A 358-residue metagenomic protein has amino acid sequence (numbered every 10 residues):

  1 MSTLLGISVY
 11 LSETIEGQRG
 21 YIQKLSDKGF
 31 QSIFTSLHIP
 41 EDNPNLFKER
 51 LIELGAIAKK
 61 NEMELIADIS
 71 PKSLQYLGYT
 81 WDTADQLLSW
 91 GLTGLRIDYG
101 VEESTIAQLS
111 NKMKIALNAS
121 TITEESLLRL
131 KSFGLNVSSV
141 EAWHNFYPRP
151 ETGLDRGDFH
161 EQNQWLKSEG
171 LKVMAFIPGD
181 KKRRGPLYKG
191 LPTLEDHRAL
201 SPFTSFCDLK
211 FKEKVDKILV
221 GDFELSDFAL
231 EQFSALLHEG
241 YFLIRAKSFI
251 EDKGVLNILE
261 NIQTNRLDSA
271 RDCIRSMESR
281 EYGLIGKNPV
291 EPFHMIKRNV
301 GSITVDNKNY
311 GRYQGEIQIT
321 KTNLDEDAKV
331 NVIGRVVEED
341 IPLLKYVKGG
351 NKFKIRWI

Functional and structural regions predicted by a protein language model:
S2-R19, D68-G78, T121, Y188-L200: Active-site mouth loops of central-metabolism enzymes
T3-L11, I33-T35, M63-I69, T93-I97 (+4 more regions): Hydrophobic faces of well-ordered beta-strands that scaffold small-molecule active sites in alpha/beta enzyme cores
S12-S26, Y76-Q86, S126-L130, S201-D208: Short, acidic/polar
G17-P40, L87-L95: Catalytic domains of carbohydrate-active enzymes, especially glycoside hydrolases
S32-L54: Glycine-rich, proline-tolerant flexible connector loops at the mouths of alpha/beta enzymes
K48-G91, E102-T105: N-terminal active-site wall of soluble small-molecule enzyme domains
S120-E251, L256-N257: Catalytic alpha/beta core domains of metabolic enzymes, predominantly
I250-I358: C-terminal functional modules
